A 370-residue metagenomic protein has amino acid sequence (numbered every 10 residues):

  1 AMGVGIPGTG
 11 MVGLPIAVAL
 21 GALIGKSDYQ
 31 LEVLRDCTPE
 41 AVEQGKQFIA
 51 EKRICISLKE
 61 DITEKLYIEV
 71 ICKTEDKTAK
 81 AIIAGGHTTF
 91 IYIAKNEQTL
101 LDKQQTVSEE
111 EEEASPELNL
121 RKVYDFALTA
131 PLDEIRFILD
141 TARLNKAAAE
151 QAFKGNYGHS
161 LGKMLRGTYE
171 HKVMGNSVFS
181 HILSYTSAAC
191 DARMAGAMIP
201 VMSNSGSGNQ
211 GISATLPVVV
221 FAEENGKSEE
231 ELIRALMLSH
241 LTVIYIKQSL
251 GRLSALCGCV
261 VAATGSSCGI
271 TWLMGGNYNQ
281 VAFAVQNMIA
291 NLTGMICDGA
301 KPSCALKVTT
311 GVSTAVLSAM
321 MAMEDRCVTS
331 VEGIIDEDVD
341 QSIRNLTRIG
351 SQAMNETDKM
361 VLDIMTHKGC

Functional and structural regions predicted by a protein language model:
A1-I62, I68: Early transmembrane hairpin of solute transport permeases
A1-V4, A192-S203, V243-L253, I296-K301: Glycine/charged-rich beta-loop-alpha catalytic/anionic-binding loops adjacent to active sites
V18-L23, S213-A222, S239-V243, A263-T271 (+1 more regions): Buried hydrophobic packing segments
Y29-L34, C55-S57, E134-L139, A152-M164 (+6 more regions): Flexible, glycine/charged-enriched surface loops at secondary-structure junctions
A50-G196, D363-C370: Signature of multi-pass transmembrane helix bundles
I199-L216, C257-V261: Conserved phosphate/anionic-ligand binding catalytic regions in large, soluble enzymes, centered on
F221-R234, I244-T310, M323-S330: Hydrophobic alpha-helical bundle architecture
A284-C370: Internal helix-turn-beta structural module
